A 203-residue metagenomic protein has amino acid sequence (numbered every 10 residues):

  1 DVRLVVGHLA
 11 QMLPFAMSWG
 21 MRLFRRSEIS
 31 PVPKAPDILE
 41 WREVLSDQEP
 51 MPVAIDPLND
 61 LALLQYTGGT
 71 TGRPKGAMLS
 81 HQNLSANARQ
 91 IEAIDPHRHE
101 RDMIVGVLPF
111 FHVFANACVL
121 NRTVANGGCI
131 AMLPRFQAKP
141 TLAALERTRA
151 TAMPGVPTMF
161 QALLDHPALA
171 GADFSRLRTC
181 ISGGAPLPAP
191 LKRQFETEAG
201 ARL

Functional and structural regions predicted by a protein language model:
D1-L58: ANL superfamily adenylate-forming
L4, W19, R147-G155, L164-L203: Gly/Ser/Thr-rich phosphate-binding loop
G7-L9, R135, P157-T158: Short secondary-structure boundary segments
Q11, M159-F160, L187: Alpha-helix capping/helix-boundary segments
Q48-D60, L64-V107, N126-I130, G171: Conserved adenylate-forming
L61, T67-T70, I104, F110 (+4 more regions): Conserved S/T- and glycine-rich ATP-binding loop of Class I adenylate-forming
S85-M103, F110-A152, A162, H166: Conserved AMP-binding/adenylation subdomain of ANL enzymes
